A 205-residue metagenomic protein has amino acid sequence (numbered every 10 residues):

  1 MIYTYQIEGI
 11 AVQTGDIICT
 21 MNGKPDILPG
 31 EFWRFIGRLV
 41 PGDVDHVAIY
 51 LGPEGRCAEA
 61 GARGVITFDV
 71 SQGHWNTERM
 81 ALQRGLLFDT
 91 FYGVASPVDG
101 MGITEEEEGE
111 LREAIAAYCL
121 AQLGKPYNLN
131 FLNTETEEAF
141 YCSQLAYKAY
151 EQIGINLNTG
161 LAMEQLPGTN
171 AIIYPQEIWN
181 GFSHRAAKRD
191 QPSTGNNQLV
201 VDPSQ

Functional and structural regions predicted by a protein language model:
M1-E8: Short alpha-helix capping/helix-loop boundary micro-motifs
Q6, R38, D45, L82 (+2 more regions): Short, flexible coil/linker segments at or flanking structured domains
I17-D99, Y127-F140: Glycine-rich catalytic cores of cysteine/serine-nucleophile enzymes that process amide/ester linkages in cell-envelope
W33-L39, L87-E164: Active-site nucleophile-His-acid catalytic modules used for acyl/amide transfer and hydrolysis across diverse enzymes
L132-Q205: Activation targets extended, charge/polar-rich intrinsically disordered C-terminal tails
